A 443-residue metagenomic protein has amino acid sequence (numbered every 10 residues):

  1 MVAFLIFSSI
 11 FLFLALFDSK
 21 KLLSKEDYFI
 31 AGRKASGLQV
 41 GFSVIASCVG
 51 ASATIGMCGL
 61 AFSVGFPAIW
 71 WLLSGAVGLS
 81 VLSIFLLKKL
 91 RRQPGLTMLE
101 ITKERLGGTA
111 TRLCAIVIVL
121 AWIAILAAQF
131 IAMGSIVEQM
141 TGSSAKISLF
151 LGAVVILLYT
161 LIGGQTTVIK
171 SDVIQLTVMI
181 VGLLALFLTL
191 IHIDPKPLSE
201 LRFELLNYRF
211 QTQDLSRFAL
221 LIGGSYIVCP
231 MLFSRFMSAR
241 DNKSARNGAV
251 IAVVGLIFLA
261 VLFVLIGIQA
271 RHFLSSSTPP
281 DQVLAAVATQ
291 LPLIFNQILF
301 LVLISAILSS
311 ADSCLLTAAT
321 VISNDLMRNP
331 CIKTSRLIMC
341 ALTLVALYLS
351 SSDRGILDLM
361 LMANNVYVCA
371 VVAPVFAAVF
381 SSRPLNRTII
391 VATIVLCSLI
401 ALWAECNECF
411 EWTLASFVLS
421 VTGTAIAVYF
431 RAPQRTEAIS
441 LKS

Functional and structural regions predicted by a protein language model:
M1-S443: Membrane-embedded helix-loop-helix hairpins and adjacent transmembrane boundary segments in multi-pass transporters
